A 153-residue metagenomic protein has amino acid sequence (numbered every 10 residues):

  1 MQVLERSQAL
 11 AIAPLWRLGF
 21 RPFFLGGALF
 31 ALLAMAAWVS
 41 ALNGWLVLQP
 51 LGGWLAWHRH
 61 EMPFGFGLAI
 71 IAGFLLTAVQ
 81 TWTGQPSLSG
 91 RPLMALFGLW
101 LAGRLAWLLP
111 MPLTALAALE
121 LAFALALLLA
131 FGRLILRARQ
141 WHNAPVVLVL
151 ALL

Functional and structural regions predicted by a protein language model:
M1-L153: Hydrophobic alpha-helical transmembrane segments of multi-pass integral membrane proteins
